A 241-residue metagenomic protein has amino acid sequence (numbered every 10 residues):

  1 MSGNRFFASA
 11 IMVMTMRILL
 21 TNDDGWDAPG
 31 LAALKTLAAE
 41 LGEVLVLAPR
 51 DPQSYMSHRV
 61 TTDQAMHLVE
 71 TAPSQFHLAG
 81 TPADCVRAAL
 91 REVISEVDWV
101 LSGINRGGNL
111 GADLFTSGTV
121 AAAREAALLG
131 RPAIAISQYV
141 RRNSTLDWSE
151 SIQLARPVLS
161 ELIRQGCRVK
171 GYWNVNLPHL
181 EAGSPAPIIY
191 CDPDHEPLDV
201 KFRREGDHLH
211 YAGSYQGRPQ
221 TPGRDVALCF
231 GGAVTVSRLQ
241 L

Functional and structural regions predicted by a protein language model:
N4-T15: Short, Lys/Arg-enriched N-terminal segments with co-localized hydrophobic residues within the first ~10-30 amino acids
R17-I18, P29-E96: A cross-family phosphate/adenosyl-ligand binding-site feature
D24, P52, T81-P82, N105-G108 (+2 more regions): Short glycine-rich anion-binding loops that position phosphate/pyrophosphate groups of nucleotides and phosphorylated
L45-L47, F76, L101, P132-I136 (+1 more regions): Hydrophobic/aromatic beta-strand patches that form the interior of the parallel beta-sheet core in alpha/beta enzyme
G108-S117: Glycine/threonine-rich flexible loop motifs
A122-A126: Hydrophobic/aromatic ligand-binding patch that stacks against planar heteroaromatic rings of cofactors or nucleotides
A127-E150: Glycine-rich phosphate/pyrophosphate-binding loops and their adjacent beta-strand/loop elements at enzyme active sites
W148-L241: Electrostatically charged, flexible surface regions
